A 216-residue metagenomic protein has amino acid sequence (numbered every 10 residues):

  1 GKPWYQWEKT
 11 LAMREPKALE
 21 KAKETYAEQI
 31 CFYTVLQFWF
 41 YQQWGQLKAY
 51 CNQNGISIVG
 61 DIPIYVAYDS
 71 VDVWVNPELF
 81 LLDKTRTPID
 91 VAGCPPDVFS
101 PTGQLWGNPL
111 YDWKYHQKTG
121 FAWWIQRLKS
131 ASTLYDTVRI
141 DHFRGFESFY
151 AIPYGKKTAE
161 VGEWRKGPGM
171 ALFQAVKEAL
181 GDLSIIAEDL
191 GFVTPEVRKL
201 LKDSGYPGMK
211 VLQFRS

Functional and structural regions predicted by a protein language model:
G1-Y41, V66-S216: Alpha-amylase-like alpha-glycosidases and glucanotransferases acting on alpha-linked glucans and related
Y33, F38-V66: Conserved, well-ordered alpha-helix/loop/beta-strand core segments that scaffold catalytic motifs
